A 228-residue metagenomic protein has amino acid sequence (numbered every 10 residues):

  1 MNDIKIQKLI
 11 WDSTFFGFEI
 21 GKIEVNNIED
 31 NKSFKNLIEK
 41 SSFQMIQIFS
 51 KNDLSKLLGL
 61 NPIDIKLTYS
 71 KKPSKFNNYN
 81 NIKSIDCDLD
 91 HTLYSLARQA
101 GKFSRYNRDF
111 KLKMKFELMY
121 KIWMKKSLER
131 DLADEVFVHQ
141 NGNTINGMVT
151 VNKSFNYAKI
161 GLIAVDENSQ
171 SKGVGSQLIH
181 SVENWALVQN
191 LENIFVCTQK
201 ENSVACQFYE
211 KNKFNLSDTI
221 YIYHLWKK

Functional and structural regions predicted by a protein language model:
W11, Q47-S50, P62-K71, F195-T198 (+1 more regions): Conserved catalytic-core motifs of GNAT/GCN5-like acyltransferases
F15-N27, N156-E167: Conserved acetyl-CoA binding element of GNAT-fold acetyltransferases
E24-L89, Y223-H224: Acyl-donor-binding surface of acyltransferase catalytic domains
E29-L37, L162-V165, S171-V188, Q207 (+1 more regions): Conserved acetyl-CoA-binding loop-helix of GNAT-fold acetyltransferases
F34, K51-D64, K172, S176 (+1 more regions): Conserved active-site alpha-helix within GNAT-family acetyltransferase domains
L54, K113-Q140: Active-site rim helix/loop that mediates acceptor-substrate recognition in acyltransferases
N81-S104: A short beta-loop-alpha structural element at the N-terminal edge of CoA-dependent acyl/N-acetyltransferase catalytic
A133-V149, D166: Conserved beta-hairpin
